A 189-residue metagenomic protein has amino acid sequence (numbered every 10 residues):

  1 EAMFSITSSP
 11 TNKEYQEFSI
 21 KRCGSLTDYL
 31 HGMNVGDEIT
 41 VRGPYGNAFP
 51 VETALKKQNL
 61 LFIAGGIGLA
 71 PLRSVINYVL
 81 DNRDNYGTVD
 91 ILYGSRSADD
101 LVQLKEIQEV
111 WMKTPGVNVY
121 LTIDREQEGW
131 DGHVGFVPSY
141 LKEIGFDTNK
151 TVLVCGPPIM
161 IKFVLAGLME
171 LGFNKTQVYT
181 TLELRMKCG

Functional and structural regions predicted by a protein language model:
E1-F4, G46-A54: Short, Lys/Arg- and Gly-enriched loop/turn segments at beta-strand edges
E1-T40, S95-S97, R125: Ferredoxin-reductase
I6, G68, P157: Short, conserved phosphate/pyrophosphate- and ester-handling motifs at nucleotide-, phospho-/glycolipid
Y29, A48, P71-S74, K162-V164: Phosphate- and divalent-cation-binding pockets in alpha/beta enzyme and binding domains that engage nucleotide-derived
K57-Q58, D81-V89, F173: Conserved S-adenosyl-L-methionine
L60-I63, L153: Conserved beta-strand elements of the Class I
P71-R83: Histidine-anchored nucleotide/phosphate-binding helix
T88, L92, S97-G189: Reductase modules of NAD(P)H-dependent flavoproteins
